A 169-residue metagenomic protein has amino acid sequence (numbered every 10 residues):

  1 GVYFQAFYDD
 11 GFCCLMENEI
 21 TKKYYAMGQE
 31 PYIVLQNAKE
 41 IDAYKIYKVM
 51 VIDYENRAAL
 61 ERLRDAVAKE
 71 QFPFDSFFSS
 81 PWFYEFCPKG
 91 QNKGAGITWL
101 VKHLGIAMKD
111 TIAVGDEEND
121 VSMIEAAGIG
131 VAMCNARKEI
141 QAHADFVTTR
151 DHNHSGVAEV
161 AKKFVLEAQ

Functional and structural regions predicted by a protein language model:
G1-V114: Conserved acidic, metal-coordinating active-site core of Asp-based, Mg2+-dependent phosphoryl-transfer enzymes
E85-Q169: Mg2+-dependent phosphoryl-transfer enzymes with acidic/Ser/Thr/Gly-rich catalytic loops
